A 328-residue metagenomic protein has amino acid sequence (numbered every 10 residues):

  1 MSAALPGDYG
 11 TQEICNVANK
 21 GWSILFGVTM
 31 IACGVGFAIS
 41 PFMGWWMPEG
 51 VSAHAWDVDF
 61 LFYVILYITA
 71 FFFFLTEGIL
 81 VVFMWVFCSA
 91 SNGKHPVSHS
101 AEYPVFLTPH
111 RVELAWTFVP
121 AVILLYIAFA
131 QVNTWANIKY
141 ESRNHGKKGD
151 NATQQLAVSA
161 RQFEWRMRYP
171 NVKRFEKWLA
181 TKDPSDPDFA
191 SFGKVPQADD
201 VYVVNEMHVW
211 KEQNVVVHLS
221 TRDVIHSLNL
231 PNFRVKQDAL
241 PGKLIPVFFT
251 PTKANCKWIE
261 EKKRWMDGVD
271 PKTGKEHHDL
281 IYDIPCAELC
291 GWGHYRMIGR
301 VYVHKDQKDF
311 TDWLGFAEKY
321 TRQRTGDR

Functional and structural regions predicted by a protein language model:
M1-M30: Membrane-anchoring hydrophobic segments
S2-G10, F71, L75-V86: Central hydrophobic cores of alpha-helical transmembrane segments in multi-pass inner-membrane proteins across all
D8-A18, F37-F62, M84-R328: Non-transmembrane, membrane-proximal soluble domains of secreted or membrane proteins
W22-G44, G78: Alpha-helical transmembrane segments of integral membrane proteins, especially early/N-terminal helices
S23-I31, A70-F73, A115-A121: Hydrophobic H-region at the start of alpha-helical membrane spans
D59-L75: Alpha-helical transmembrane segments
